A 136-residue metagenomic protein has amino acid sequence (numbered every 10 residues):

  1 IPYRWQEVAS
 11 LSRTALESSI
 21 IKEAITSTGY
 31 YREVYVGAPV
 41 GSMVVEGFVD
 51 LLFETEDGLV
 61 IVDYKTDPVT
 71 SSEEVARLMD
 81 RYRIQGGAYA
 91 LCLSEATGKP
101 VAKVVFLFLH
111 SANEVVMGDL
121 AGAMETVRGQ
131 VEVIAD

Functional and structural regions predicted by a protein language model:
I1-D136: Structural signature of nuclease core domains in nucleic-acid processing machines
